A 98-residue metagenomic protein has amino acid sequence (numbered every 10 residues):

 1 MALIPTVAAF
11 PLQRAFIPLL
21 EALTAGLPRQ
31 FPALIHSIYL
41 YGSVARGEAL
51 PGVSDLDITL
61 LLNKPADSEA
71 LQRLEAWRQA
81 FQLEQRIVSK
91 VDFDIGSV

Functional and structural regions predicted by a protein language model:
M1-Y39: Helical scaffold of the NTase/Pol beta-like nucleotidyltransferase catalytic core
V7, V44, V53, V88-V91 (+1 more regions): Extended aliphatic helical segments
F10-Q13, D67, S97: Alpha-helix initiation/capping motif
A15-L19, A66-R73: Short amphipathic alpha-helical segments
T24-L56, L61-L71: Active-site nucleotide-donor binding segment shared across nucleotidyl transfer reactions
Q72-V98: Conserved catalytic core of two-metal-ion nucleotidyltransferases
